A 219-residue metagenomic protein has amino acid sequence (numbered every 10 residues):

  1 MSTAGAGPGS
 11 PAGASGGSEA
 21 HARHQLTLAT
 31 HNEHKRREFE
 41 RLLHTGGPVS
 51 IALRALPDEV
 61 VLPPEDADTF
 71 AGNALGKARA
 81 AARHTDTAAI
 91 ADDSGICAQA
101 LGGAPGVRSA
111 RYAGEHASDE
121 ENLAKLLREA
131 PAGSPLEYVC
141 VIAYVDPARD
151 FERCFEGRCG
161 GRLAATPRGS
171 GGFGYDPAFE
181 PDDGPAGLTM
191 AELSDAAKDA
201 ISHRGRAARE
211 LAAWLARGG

Functional and structural regions predicted by a protein language model:
S2-G5, G16-T27, E33-G219: Anionic-ligand binding patches
A6-S10: Low-complexity, intrinsically disordered regulatory regions enriched for serine/threonine and glutamine/asparagine
A12-A14: Acidic, Ala/Val/Gly-enriched low-complexity intrinsically disordered segments
